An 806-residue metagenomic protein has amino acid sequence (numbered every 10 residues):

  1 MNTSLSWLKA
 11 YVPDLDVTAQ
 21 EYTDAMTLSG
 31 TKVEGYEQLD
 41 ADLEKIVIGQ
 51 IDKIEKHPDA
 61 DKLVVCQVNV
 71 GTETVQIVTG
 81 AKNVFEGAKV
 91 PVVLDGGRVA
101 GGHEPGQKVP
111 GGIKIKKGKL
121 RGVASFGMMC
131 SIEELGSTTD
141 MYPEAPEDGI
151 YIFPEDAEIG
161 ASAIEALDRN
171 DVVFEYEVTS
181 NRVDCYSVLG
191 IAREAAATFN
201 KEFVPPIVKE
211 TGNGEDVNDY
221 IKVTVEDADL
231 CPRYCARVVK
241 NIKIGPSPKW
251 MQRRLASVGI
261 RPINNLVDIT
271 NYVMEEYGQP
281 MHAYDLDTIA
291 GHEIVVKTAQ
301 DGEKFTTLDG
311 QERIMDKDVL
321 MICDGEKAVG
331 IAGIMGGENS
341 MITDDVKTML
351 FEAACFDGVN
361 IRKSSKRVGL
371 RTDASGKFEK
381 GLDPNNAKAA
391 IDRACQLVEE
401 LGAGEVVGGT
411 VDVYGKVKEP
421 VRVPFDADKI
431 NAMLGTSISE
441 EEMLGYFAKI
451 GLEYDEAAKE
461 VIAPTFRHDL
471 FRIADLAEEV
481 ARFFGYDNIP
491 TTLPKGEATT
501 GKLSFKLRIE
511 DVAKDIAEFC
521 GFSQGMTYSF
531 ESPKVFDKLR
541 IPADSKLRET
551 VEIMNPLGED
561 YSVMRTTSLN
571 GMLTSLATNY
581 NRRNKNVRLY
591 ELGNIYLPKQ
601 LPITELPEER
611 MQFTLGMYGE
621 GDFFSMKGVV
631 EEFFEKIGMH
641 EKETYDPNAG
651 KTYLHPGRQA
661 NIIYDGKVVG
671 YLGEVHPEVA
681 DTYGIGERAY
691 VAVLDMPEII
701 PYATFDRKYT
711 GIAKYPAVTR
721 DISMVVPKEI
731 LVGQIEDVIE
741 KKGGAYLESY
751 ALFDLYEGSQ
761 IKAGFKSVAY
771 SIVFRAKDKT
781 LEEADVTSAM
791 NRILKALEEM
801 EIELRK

Functional and structural regions predicted by a protein language model:
M1-E215, L350, G369, D373 (+3 more regions): Phosphate-backbone binding interfaces of nucleic-acid-interacting proteins
L5, D24, V64, F203-K304: Glycine/proline-enriched, intrinsically flexible loops and inter-domain linkers
A41-E44, E210-N213, A498-T499, L503 (+3 more regions): Beta-rich nucleic-acid/ligand-interaction surfaces
I48-V78, N264, T270-N339: Conserved mixed alpha/beta core segments that line enzyme active sites in large multi-domain catalysts
R121-G136, D140, A145, G149-Y151 (+6 more regions): Mobile "lid/hinge" segments at catalytic clefts and subdomain interfaces of large enzymes
F199-V225, G402-I430: Terminal amphipathic helices with adjacent charged low-complexity linkers/tails
V423-K585, R720, V773-A776, L781-K806: Extended, well-folded interaction surfaces typified by the phenylalanyl-tRNA synthetase beta subunit core
K449-G451, K599-I603, E608-E609, T614 (+1 more regions): A carboxyl-terminal module marker
